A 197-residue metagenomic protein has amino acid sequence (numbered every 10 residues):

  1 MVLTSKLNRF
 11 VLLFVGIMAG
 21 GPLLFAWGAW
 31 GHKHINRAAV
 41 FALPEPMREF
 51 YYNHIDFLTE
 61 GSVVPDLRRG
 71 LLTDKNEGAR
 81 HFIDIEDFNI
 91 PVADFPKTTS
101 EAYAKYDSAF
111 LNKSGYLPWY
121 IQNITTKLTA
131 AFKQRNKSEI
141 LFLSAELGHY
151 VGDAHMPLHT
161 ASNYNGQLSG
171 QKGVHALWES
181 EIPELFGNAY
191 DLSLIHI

Functional and structural regions predicted by a protein language model:
V2-V11: Bacterial N-terminal signal peptides that target proteins for export
L3, P22-E146, P157-L194: N-terminal, motif-rich segments that launch catalysis or mediate targeting to/interaction with membranes, typified by
V11-G21: Bacterial N-terminal signal peptides
G148-V151: Functional cores that coordinate and move charged inorganic groups
A154: Active-site microenvironments of hydrolase-like enzyme catalytic domains
